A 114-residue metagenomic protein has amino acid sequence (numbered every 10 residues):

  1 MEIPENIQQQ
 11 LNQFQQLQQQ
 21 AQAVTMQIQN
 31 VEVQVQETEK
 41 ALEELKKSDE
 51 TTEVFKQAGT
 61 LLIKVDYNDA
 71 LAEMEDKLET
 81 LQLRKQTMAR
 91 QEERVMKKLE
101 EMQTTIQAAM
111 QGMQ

Functional and structural regions predicted by a protein language model:
M1-Q22, K77: Short, charge-rich amphipathic alpha-helices with coiled-coil/heptad character
E2-I3, L83, Q107: Long, charged N-terminal accessory/stalk domains
E2-Q9, T38, E53, M102 (+1 more regions): Extended heptad-repeat coiled-coil alpha-helical rods/stalks used as oligomerization and spacing scaffolds in large
T25, K85-M96: Long, charged amphipathic alpha-helices with heptad-repeat/coiled-coil character
E44-A70, M113: Short coil/loop "hinge" linkers that interrupt or connect long alpha-helical coiled-coils or helical hairpins
L61-R84, M88: Mid-chain, well-packed structural core segment of small domains
Q91-Q114: Non-transmembrane, heptad-repeat alpha-helical coiled-coil rod segments that act as dimerization/spacing scaffolds
